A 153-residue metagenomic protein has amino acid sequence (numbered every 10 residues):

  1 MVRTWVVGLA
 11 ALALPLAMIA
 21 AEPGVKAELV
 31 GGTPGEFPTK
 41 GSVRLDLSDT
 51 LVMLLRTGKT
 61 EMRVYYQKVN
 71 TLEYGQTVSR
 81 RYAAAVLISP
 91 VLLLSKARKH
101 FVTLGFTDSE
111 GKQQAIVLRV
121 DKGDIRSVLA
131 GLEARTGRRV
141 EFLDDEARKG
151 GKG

Functional and structural regions predicted by a protein language model:
M1-V2: N-terminal secretory signal peptides that target proteins for export/translocation
V6-V7, G41-S48, P90-K99: Short, surface-exposed loop and linker segments with low hydrophobicity and enrichment for Pro/Ser/Thr
V7-A17: Bacterial N-terminal signal peptides
A10, T33-G35, V43, L94 (+1 more regions): Generic marker of residues within folded, mature protein domains
I19, E36-F37, E61-R63, G111-A115: Short, surface-exposed beta-strand/loop "edge" segments at domain boundaries and coil↔beta transitions
I19-T50, G58: Anionic N-terminal interaction surfaces
A21-P23, T71-G153: Acidic, Ser/Thr- and proline-rich intrinsically disordered linker/docking segments of eukaryotic scaffolds
R44-R80: N-terminal, post-signal-peptide region of Sec/Tat-exported proteins
